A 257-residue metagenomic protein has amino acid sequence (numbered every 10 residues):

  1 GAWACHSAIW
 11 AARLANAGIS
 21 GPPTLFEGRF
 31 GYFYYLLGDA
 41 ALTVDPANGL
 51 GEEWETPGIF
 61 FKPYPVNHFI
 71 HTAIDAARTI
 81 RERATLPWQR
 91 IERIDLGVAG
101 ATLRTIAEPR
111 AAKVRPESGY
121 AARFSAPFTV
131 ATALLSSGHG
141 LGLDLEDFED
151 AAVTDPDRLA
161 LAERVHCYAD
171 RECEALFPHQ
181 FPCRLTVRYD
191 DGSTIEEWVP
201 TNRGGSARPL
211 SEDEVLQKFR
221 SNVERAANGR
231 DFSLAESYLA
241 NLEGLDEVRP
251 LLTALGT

Functional and structural regions predicted by a protein language model:
G1-I9, R13-T257: Terminal-appendage/accessory-domain detector
